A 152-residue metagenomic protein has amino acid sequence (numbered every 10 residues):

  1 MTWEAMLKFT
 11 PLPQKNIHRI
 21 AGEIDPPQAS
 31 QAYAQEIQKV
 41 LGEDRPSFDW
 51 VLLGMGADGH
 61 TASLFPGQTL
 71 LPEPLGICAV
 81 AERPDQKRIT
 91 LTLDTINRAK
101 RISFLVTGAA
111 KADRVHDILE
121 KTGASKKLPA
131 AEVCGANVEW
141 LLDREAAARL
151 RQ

Functional and structural regions predicted by a protein language model:
M1-Q152: Conserved phosphate- and dinucleotide-binding cores of soluble alpha/beta proteins, encompassing both enzyme active
